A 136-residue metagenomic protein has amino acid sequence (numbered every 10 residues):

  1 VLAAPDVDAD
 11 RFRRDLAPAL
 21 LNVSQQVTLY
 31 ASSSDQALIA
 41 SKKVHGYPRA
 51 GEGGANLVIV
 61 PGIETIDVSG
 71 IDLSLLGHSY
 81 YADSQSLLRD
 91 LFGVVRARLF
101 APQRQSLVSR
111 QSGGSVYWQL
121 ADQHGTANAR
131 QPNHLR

Functional and structural regions predicted by a protein language model:
A4-R136: Lipolytic serine-hydrolase domain surface
